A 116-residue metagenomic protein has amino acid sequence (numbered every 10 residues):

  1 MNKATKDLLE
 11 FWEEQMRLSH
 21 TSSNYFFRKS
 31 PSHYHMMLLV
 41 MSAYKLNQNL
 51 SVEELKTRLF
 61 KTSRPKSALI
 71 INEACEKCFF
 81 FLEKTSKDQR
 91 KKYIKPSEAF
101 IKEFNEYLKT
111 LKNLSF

Functional and structural regions predicted by a protein language model:
L8-L39: Short alpha-helical segments that sit at the start of domains
S19, N105-F116: Amphipathic alpha-helical dimerization/coiled-coil segments that flank or bridge DNA-binding/regulatory modules
V40-Y44: Short helix-to-turn junction characteristic of helix-turn-helix DNA-binding domains, especially the helix
L46-R58: Short acidic, hydrophobic short linear motifs in intrinsically disordered regions
E53, F60-R64, D88-K92: Phosphate-/nucleic-acid-contacting segments
K61-E76: Short amphipathic alpha-helical interaction segments
C75-T85: A short, conserved structural fragment
T85-L108: Short, cationic-aromatic polyanion-contact patches
